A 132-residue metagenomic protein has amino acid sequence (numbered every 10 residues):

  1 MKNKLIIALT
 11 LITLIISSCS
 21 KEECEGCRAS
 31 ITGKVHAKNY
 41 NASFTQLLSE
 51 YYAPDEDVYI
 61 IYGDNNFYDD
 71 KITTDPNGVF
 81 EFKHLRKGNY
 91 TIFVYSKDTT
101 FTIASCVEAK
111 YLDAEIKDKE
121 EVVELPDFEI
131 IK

Functional and structural regions predicted by a protein language model:
K2-L9: Sec-dependent signal peptide recognition, specifically the positively charged N-region followed immediately by
I15-S18: C-terminal motif of bacterial Sec signal peptides marking the signal peptidase cleavage site
A29-K38: A short, amphipathic beta-strand motif
S49-K71: Short amphipathic beta-strand segments in non-cytosolic proteins
D75-H84: Short, surface-exposed beta-strand/beta-hairpin micro-motifs centered on an aromatic residue
G88-V94: A short tyrosine-centered beta-strand micro-motif
K97-L125: Structured interaction patches on ligand/partner-binding surfaces of diverse proteins
